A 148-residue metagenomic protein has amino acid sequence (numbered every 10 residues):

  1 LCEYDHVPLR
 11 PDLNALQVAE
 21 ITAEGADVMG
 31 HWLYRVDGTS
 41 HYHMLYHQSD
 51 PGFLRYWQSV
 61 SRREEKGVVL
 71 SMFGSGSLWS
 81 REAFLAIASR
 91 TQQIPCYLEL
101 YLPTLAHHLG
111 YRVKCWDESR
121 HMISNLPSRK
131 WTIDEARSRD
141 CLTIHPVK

Functional and structural regions predicted by a protein language model:
C2-D5: Active-site acidic Asp-centered loop
V7-L100: Conserved catalytic core of nucleotide-sugar-dependent glycosyltransferases
E82-K148: C-terminal catalytic/acceptor-binding lobe
